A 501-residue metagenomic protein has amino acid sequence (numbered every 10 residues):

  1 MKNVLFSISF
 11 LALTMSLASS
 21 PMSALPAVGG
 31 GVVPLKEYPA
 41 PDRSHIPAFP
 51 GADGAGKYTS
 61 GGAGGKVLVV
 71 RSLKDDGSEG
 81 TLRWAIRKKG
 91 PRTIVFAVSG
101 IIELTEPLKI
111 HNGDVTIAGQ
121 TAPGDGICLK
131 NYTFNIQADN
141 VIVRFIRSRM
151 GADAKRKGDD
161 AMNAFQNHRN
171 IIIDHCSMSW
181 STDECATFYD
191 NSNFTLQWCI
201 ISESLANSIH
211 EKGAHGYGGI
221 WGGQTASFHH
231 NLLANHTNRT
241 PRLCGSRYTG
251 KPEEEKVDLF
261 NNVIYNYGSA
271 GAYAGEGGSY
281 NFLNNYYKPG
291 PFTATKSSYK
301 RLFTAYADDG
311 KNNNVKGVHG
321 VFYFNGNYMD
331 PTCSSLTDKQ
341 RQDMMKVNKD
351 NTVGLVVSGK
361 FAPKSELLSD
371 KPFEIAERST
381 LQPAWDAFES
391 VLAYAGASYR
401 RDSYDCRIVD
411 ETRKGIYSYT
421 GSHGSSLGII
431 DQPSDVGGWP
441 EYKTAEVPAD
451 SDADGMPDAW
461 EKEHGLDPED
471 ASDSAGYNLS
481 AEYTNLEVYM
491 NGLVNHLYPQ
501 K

Functional and structural regions predicted by a protein language model:
S7-S16: Bacterial N-terminal signal peptides
L25-A63, R401: N-terminal pre-domain segments of enzymes
P47-I94: Acidic Gly/Asp/Thr-rich repetitive segments characteristic of extracellular carbohydrate-active and adhesion proteins
V67, P91-T93, S99-I101, P107 (+14 more regions): Detector for repetitive beta-architecture
I102-T225: Right-handed parallel beta-helix
R242, R247, E253-S434: Extracellular beta-rich repeat passengers
S434-K501: Extracellular calcium-associated, cysteine-rich motifs in secreted modular proteins
